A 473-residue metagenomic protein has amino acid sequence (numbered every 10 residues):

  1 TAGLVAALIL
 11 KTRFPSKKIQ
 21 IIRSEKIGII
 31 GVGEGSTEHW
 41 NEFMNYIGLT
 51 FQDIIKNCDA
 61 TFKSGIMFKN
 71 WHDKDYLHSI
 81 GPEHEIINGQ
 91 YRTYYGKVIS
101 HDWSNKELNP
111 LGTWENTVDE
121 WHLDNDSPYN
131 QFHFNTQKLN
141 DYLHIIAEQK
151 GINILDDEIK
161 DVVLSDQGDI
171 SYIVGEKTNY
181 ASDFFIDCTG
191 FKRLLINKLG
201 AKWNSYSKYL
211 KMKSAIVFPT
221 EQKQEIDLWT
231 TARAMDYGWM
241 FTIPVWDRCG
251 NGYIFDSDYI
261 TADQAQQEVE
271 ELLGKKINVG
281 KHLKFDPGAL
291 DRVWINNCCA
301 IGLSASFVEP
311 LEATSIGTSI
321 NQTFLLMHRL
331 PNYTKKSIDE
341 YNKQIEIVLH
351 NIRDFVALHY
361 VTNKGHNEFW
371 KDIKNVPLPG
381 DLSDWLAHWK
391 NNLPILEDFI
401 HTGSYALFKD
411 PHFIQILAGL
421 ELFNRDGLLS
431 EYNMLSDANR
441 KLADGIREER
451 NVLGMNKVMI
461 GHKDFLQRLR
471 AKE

Functional and structural regions predicted by a protein language model:
G3-L4: N-terminal Rossmann-fold NAD(P) dinucleotide-binding loop
L8-K18, Q137, D141, H462-E473: Extreme N-terminal leader/targeting segments of oxidoreductases
I9, S127-E268, T323: Predominantly flavin-linked oxidoreductase catalytic cores and closely associated redox partners
I9-G33: Glycine-rich FAD pyrophosphate-binding loop
V32-D119: Dinucleotide-binding Rossmann-like beta1-alpha1 core, especially the glycine-rich loop that anchors the ADP
F62, H328-E473: Long, low-complexity C-terminal extensions of enzymes
M235-D286, S306-G317, R329-N332: Conserved FAD/dinucleotide-binding core of flavoprotein oxidoreductases
G288-R353: Conserved mid-domain beta->alpha element of the FAD-binding
